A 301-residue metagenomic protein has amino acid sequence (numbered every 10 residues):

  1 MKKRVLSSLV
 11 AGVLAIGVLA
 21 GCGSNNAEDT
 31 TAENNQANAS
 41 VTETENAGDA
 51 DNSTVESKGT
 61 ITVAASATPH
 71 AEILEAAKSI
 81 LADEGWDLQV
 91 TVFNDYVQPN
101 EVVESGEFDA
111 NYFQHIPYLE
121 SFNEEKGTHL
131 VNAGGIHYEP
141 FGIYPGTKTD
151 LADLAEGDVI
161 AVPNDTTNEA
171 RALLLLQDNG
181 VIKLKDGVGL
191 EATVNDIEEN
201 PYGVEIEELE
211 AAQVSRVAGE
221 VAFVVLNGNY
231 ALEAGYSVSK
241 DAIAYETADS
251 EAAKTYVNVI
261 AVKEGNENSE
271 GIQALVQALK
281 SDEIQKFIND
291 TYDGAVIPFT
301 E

Functional and structural regions predicted by a protein language model:
M1-N26: Sec-dependent N-terminal signal peptides of Gram-positive bacterial secreted proteins and lipoproteins
V18-A50: Bacterial lipoprotein signal-peptidase II cleavage site
E45, A67-Q89: Short, polar/charged alpha-helical segment
E56-T68, W86-V92, D158-I160: Short, well-ordered beta-strand elements
V90-E101, G189-R216: Short helix-initiation/N-cap motifs at beta->coil->alpha
S121-A133, G146-K148, E220, V225 (+1 more regions): Ligand-binding "clamshell"
A133-I182, Q285: A conserved helix-loop-strand patch within extracytoplasmic ligand-binding domains of the periplasmic binding
P140-L151, Y256-S269: A bilobed periplasmic-binding-protein/Venus flytrap-type ligand-binding module shared by bacterial periplasmic
